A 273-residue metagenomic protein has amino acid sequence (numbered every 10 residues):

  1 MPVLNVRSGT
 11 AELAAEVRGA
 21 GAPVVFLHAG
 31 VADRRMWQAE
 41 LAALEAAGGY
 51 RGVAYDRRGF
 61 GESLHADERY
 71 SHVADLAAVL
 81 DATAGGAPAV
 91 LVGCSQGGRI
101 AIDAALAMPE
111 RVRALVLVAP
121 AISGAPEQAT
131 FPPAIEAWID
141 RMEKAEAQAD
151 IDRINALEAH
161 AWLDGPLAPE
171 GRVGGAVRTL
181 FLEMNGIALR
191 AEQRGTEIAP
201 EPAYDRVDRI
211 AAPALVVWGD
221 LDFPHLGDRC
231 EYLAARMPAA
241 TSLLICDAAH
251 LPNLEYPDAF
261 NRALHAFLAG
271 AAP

Functional and structural regions predicted by a protein language model:
M1-E12: N-terminal cap/lid segment of alpha/beta-hydrolase-fold proteins
A11-H65: Conserved HGGG/HGGXW glycine-rich cap/lid loop of the alpha/beta-hydrolase fold
M36-Q38, S63-E68, P126-A129, G227-D228: Conserved catalytic-core motifs of eukaryotic protein kinase domains, centered on the activation segment
Q38-A42, V53-Q96, R262: Active-site loop/oxyanion-hole signature of alpha/beta-hydrolase fold enzymes
I102, L106-A107, R113-Q148: Flexible "cap/lid" loop of the alpha/beta hydrolase fold
A147-E201, R206: Conserved alpha/beta-hydrolase catalytic His-Asp/Glu region
L182-A235, L244: Conserved serine/cysteine hydrolase catalytic core
A240-P273: Catalytic active-site module of serine/aspartate enzymes centered on a nucleophile-bearing elbow/loop
